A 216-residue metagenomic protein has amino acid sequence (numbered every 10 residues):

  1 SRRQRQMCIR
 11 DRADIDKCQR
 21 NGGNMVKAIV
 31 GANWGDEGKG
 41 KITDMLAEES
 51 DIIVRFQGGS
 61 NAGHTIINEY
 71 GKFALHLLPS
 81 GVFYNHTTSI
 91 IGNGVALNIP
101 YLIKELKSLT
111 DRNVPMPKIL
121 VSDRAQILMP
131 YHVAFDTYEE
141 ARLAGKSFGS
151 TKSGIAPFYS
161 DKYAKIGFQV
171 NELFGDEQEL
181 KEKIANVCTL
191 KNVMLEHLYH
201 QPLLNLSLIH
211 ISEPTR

Functional and structural regions predicted by a protein language model:
S1-D11, I209-R216: Single conserved hydrophobic/aromatic residue that forms the stacking wall/gate of nucleotide- or nucleobase-binding
R10-N24: Short, Lys/Arg-enriched N-terminal segments with co-localized hydrophobic residues within the first ~10-30 amino acids
N24-L208, S212: Non-transmembrane, aqueous-exposed alpha-helical and coiled segments at domain scale
